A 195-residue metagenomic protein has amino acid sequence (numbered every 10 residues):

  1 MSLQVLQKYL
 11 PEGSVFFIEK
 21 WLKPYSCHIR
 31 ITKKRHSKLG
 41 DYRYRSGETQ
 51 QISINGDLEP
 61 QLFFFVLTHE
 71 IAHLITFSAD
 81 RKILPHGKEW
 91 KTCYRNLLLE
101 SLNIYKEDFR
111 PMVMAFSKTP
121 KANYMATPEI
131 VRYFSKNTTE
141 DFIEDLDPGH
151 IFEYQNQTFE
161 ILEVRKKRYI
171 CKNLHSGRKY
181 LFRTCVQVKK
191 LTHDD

Functional and structural regions predicted by a protein language model:
Q4-Y44, E48-I52, R81-D195: Metalloprotease/metallohydrolase-associated module, dominated by Zn2+-dependent proteases
N55: Residue-level recognition of the GNAT/N-acetyltransferase active site
L58, D80-R81: A generic structural motif
F65-S78: Active-site recognition of the HExxH zinc-binding catalytic motif
